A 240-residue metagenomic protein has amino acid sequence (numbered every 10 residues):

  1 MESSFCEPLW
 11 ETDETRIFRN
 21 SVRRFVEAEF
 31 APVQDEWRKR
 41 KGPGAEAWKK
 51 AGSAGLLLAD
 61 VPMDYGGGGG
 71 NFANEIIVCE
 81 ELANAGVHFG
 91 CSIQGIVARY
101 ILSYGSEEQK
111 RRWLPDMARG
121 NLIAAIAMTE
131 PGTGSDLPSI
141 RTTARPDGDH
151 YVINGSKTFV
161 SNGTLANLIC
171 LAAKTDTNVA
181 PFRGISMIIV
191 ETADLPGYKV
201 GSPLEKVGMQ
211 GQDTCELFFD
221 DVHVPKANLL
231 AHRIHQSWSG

Functional and structural regions predicted by a protein language model:
M1-E14: Intrinsic disorder at enzyme termini
S53-N121, N162-L168: Internal helix-loop-helix
G55, V78-A83, A172-A173, V190-L195 (+1 more regions): Short Ser/Thr-interspersed hydrophobic loop/turn segments at strand-loop and sheet-helix junctions that line or gate
G69-E81, D136-I140, F218, V224: Structural signature of FAD isoalloxazine-binding scaffolds in flavoprotein oxidoreductases
G120-M128: A short, Trp-centered hydrophobic/proline-enriched beta-strand micro-motif
T142-R145: A structural signal for short hydrophobic beta-strand segments in well-ordered beta-sheet cores
H150, N154-K199: A short core secondary-structure module
E191-L204, D213-G240: A glycine-rich, basic-preceded beta-loop-alpha segment at the flavin cofactor/substrate interface of flavin-utilizing
